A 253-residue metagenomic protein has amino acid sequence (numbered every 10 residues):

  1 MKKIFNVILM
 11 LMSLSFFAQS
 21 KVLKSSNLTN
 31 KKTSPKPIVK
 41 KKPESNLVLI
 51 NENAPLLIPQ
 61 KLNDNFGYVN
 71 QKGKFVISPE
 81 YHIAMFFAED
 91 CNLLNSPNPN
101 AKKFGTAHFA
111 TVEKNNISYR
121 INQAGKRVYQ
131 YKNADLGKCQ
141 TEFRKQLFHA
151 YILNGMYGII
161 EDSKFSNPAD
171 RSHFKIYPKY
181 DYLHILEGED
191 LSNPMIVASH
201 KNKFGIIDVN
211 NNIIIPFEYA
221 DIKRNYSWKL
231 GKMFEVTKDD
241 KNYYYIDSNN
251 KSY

Functional and structural regions predicted by a protein language model:
M1-S25: Bacterial Sec-dependent N-terminal signal peptides
S20-Y253: Residue-level detector of conserved, function-critical positions
